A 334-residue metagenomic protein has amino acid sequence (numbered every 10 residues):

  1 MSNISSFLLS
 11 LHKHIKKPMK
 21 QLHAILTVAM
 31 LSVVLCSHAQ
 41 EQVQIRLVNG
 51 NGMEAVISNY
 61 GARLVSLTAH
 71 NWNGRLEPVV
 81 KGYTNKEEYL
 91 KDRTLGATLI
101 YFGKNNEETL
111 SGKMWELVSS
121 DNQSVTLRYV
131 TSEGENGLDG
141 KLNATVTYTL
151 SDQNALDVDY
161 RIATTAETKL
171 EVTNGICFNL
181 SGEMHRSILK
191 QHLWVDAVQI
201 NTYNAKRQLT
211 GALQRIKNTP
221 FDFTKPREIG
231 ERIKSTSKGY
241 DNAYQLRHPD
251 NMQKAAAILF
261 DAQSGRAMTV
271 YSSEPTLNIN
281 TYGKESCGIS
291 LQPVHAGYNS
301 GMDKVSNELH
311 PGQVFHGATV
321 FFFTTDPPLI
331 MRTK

Functional and structural regions predicted by a protein language model:
L8-P18: Short, Lys/Arg-enriched N-terminal segments with co-localized hydrophobic residues within the first ~10-30 amino acids
K16-L26: Bacterial N-terminal signal peptides that target proteins for export
Q21, A39-T333: Surface-exposed acidic/polar loop and edge beta-strand patches at domain peripheries
L26-V34: Bacterial N-terminal signal peptides
